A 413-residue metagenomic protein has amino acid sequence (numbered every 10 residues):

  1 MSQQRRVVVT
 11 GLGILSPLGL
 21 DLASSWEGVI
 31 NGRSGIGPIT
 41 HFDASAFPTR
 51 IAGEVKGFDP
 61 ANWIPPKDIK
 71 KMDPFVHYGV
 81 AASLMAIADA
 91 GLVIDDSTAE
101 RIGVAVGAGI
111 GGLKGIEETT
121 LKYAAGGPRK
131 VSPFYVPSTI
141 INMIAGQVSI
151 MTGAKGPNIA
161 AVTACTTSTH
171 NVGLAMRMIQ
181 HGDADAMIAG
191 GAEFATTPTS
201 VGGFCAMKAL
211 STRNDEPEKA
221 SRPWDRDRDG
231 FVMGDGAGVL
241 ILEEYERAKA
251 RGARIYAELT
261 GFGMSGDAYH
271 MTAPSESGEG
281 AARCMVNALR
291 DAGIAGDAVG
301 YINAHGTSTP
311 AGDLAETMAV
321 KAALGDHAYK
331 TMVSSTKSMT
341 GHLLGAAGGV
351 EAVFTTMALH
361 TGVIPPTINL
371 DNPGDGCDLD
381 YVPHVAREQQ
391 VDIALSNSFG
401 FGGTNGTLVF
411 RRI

Functional and structural regions predicted by a protein language model:
M1-D68, A90, E246-Y256, V353-T367 (+1 more regions): ACP-dependent fatty acid/polyketide chain-elongation machinery
M1-Q4, P38-A81, G111-L174, D183 (+2 more regions): Conserved catalytic cysteine-centered active-site region of acyl-thioester-dependent Claisen-condensing enzymes
M1-V9, D96-A99, A292-A298, Y329 (+1 more regions): Flexible, low-complexity linker/loop segments at domain and module junctions
R6-T10, G37, D215-A292, Y301: Condensing-enzyme catalytic core mediating Claisen C-C bond formation in acyl metabolism
G11, V29, S83, V104 (+10 more regions): Conserved small-residue
A44, P48-E54, G111-G115, A195-S221 (+4 more regions): Active-site-adjacent elements of ketosynthase-type condensing enzymes
G79-A90, I144, N171, E243-E244 (+5 more regions): Short, well-ordered amphipathic alpha-helical segments that serve as non-catalytic structural scaffolds within diverse
A125-S132, G173, R177, A186 (+4 more regions): Glycine-/small-residue-rich "gating" segment that lines the acyl/pantetheine channel and substrate pocket
